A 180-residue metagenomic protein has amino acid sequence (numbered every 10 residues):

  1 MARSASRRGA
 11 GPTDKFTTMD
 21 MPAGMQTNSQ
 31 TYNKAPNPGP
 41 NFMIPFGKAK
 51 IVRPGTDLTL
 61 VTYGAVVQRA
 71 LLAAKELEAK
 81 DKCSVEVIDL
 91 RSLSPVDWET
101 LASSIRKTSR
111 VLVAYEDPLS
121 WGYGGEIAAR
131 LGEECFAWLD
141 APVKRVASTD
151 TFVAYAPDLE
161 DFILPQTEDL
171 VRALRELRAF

Functional and structural regions predicted by a protein language model:
M1-A2, A23: N-terminal hydrophobic targeting segments
A2-R8, K15: Low-acidity, Ser/Thr- and Arg-rich intrinsically disordered low-complexity segments
G9-G11, G24: Residue-identity detector for glycine
M19, G24-F180: Thiamine diphosphate
